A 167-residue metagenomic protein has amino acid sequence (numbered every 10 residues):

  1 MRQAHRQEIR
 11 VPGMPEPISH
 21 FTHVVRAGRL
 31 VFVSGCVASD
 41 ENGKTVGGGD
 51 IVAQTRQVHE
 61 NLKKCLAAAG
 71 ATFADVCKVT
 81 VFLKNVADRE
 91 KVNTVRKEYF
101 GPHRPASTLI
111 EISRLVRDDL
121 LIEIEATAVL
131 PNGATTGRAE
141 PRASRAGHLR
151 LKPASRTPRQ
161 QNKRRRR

Functional and structural regions predicted by a protein language model:
M1-E60, K64-C77, L83-K152, R156-R167: N-terminal presequence-like segments and the immediate start of the first folded domain
